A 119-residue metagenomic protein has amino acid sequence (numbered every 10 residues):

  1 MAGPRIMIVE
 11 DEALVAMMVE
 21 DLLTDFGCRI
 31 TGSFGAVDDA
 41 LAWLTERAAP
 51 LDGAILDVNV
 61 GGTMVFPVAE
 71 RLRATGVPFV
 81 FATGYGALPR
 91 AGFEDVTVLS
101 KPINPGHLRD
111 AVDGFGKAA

Functional and structural regions predicted by a protein language model:
M1-R5, D38, T97, I103-A119: Non-catalytic signal-transmission and effector/linker regions of two-component phosphorelay proteins
E10: Conserved acidic carboxylate
A13-G32: Two-component/phosphorelay signaling modules centered on CheY-like receiver
S33-G53: Acidic, metal-coordinating helix/loop segments flanking the phosphotransfer/catalytic sites of two-component signaling
D57: Active-site residues of response regulator receiver
G61: The feature encodes the CheY-like receiver
F66-P67, R71-T75, Y85-S100, G106 (+1 more regions): Alpha4 helix (beta4-alpha4-beta5 surface) of REC/receiver domains from two-component response regulators
